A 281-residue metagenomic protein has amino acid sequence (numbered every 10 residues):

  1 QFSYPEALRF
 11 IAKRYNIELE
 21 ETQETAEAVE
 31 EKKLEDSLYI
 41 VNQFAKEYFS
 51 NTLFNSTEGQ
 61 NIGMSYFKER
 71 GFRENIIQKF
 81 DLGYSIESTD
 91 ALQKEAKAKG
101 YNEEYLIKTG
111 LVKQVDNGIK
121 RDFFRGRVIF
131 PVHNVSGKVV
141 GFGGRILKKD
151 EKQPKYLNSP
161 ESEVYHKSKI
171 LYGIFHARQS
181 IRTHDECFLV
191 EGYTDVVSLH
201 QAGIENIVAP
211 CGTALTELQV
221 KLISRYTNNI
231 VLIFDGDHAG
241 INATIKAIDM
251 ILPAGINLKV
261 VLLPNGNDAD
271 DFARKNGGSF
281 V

Functional and structural regions predicted by a protein language model:
Q1-E104, K108, K113, R127: Non-catalytic accessory segments of DNA primases and related replication-initiation nucleases
F2-Y15, R127-I146, D271, V281: Structured, non-catalytic alpha/beta "coupling" segments that mediate domain-domain communication and provide generic
E30-A45, I86-Y226, I230, A243-T244: Phosphate-handling DNA/RNA-contact segment within nucleic-acid enzymes
F67, L199, A269: Residue-level signature of catalytic and energy-coupling elements of molecular machines, predominantly ATP/GTP-dependent
Y101, N228-G236, N276-V281: A polyampholytic, Gly/Pro-enriched intrinsically disordered region
T194, L215, D235-T244, L262 (+1 more regions): Acidic, metal-coordinating catalytic cores used for nucleic-acid/nucleotide bond scission and strand-transfer chemistry
L222, D249-I256: Arginine/glycine-rich "motif VI" loop of SF2 helicases in the C-terminal RecA-like domain
G255-V281: C-terminal or mid-to-C-terminal helical accessory/interaction module adjacent to the motor/catalytic core
